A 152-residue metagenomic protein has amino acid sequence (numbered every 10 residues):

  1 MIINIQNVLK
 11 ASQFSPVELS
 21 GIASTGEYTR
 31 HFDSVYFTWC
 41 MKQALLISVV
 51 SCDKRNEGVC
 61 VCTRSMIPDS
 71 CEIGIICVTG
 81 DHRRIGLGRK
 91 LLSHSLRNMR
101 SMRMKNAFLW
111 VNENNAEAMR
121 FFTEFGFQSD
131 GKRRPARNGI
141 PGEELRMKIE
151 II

Functional and structural regions predicted by a protein language model:
I3-D81, R89-H94, N98, M102 (+1 more regions): Acetyl-CoA-dependent GNAT
P68-S70, M119, E144: A short, glycine- and basic residue-enriched loop/turn that sits immediately adjacent to a domain's principal
I73, A107-V111: Conserved hydrophobic beta-strand within the GNAT/NAT acetyltransferase core sheet that lines the active-site cleft
T79-D81, I85, E113-N114: Active-site acidic-Proline motif in GNAT/NAT acetyltransferases
G86, R103, G126: Short glycine-rich hinge loops at helix-strand junctions in the catalytic core of two-component histidine kinases
G88, L92, N114-A118, P135-P141: Short glycine/proline-centered loop/turn elements that form peptide/ligand docking sites
W110-V111, T123, Q128-E144: Conserved catalytic-core motifs of GNAT/GCN5-like acyltransferases
